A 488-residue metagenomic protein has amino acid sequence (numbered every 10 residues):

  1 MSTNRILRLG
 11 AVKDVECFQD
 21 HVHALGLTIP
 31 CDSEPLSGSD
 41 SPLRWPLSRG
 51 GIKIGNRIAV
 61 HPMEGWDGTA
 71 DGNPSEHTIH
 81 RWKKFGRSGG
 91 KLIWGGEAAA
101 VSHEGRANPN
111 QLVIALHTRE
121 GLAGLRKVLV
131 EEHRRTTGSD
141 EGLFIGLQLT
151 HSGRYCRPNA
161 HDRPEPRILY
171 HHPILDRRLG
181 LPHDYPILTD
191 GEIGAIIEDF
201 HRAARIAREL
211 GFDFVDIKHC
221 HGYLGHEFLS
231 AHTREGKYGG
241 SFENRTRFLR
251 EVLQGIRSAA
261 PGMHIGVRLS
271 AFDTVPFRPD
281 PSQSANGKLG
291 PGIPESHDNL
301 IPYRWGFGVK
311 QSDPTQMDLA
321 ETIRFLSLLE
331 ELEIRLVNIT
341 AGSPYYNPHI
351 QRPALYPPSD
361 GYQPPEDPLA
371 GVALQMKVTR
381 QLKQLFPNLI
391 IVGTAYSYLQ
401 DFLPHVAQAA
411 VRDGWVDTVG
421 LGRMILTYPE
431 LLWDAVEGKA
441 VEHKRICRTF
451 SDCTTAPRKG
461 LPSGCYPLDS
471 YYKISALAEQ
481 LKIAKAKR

Functional and structural regions predicted by a protein language model:
M1-R488: Flavin-dependent oxidoreductase catalytic cores
